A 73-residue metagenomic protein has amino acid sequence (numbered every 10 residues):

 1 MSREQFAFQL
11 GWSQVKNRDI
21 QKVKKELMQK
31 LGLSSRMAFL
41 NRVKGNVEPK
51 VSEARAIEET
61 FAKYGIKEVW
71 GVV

Functional and structural regions predicted by a protein language model:
M1-E26, I66-V72: A short, Lys/Arg-rich alpha-helix, primarily the initiator
L27-M28, N46: Generic anion/oxyanion-binding catalytic loop in active/binding sites
M28-Q29, E58: The alpha-helix within a helix-turn-helix
Q29-A38, Y64: Short, basic interhelical loop/turn and adjoining N-cap of the next helix at nucleic-acid- or acidic-partner-contacting
S34-P49: Recognition helix of helix-turn-helix/homeodomain-like DNA-binding domains that insert into the DNA major groove
V51-E68: DNA major-groove recognition helix of helix-turn-helix/homeodomain DNA-binding modules
